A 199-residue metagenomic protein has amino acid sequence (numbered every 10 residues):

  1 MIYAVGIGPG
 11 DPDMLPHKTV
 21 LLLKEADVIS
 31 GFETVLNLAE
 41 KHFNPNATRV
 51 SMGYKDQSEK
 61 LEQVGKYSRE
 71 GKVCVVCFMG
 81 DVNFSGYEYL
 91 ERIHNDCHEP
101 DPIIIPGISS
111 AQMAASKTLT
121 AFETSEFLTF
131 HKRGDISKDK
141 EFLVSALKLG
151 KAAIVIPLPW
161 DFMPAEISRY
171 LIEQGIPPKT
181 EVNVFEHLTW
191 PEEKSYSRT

Functional and structural regions predicted by a protein language model:
M1-I105, M113, A153: Class I S-adenosyl-L-methionine
I2-A4, K72-C74, V82, L147-T199: A contiguous loop/helix-start segment that scaffolds small-molecule binding in enzyme catalytic cores
L21-L22, C97, T118-A121, V144-G150 (+1 more regions): Solvent-exposed alpha-helices and their adjacent loops that cap or buttress functional pockets in soluble metabolic
L36-L38, Q57, S109-M113, R133-I136 (+2 more regions): Short gly/pro/ser/thr-enriched loop/turn and capping motifs at secondary-structure boundaries
A47-Y54, D101-I103, F122-T129, P177-V182: Short hydrophobic/aromatic-enriched beta-strand-loop microsegments
L61-Y67, D139-K148: Short amphipathic alpha-helix with an adjacent loop that forms part of the alpha/beta core around
A111-T120, P191-S197: Glycine-rich, charge-decorated loop segments at or immediately adjacent to ligand/cofactor-binding or catalytic sites
A115-L143: Short, glycine-/small-residue-rich phosphate/pyrophosphate-handling segment
